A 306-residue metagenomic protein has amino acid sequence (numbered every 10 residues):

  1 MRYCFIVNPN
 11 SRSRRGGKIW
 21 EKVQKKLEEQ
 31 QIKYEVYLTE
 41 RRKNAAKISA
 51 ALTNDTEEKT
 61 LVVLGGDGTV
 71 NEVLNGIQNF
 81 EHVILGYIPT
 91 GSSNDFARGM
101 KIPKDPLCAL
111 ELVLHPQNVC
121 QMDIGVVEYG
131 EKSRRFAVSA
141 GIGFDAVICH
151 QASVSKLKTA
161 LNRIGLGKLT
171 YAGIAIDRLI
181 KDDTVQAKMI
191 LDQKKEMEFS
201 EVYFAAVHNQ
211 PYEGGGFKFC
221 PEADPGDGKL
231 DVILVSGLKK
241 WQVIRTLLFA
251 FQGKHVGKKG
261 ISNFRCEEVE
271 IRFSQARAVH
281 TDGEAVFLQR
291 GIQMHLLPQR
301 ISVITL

Functional and structural regions predicted by a protein language model:
M1-L61, N71, L107-C108: ATP/NTP phosphate-donor binding region
P9, L64-G66, T90: Glycine-rich beta-strand-to-loop/alpha-helix junction loops that act as flexible
G16, L191-K194, F199, K218-F219 (+1 more regions): ATP/nucleoside-binding phosphotransfer catalytic cores, i.e., glycine-rich phosphate-binding loops
G17-I19, L74-I77, R98-M100, K218-F219: Short amphipathic alpha-helical segments
Q30, T39, N79-I84, G91-E201: Catalytic core of DAGKc-family lipid kinases
T69-H82: Short Gly/Thr/Asp-enriched flexible loops that form oxyanion-binding sites at enzyme active sites
D145, F204-C220: Glycine-rich phosphate/pyrophosphate-binding beta-alpha loops
